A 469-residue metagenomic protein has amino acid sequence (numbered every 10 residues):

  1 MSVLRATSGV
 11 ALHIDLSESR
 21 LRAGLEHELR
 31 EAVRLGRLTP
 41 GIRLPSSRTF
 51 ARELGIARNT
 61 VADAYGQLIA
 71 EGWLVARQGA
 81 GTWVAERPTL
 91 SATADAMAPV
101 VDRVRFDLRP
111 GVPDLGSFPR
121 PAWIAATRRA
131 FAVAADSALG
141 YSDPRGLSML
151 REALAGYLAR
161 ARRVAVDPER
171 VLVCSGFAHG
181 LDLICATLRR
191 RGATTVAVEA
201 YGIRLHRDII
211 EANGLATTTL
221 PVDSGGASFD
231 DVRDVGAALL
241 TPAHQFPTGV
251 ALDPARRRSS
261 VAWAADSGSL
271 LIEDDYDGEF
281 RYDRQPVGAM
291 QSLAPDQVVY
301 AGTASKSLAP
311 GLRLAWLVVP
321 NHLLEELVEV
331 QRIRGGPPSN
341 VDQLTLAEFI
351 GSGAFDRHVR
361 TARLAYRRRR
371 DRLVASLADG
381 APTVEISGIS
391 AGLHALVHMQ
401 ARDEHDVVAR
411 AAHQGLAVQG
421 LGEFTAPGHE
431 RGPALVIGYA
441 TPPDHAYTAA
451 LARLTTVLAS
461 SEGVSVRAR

Functional and structural regions predicted by a protein language model:
M1-R129, A134, L139, V328 (+12 more regions): N-terminal basic, amphipathic alpha-helical segments
G79, S292-E326, P337-V341: Active-site PLP attachment segment
P110, L154, W316, L344-G351: Helix-loop "lid/cap" segments that line or gate small-molecule binding pockets
G111-P113, P242-F246, K306, P442: Short glycine-rich anion-binding loops that position phosphate/pyrophosphate groups of nucleotides and phosphorylated
S137-S267, E279-R281, Q285-L293, Q297-V299 (+2 more regions): Conserved core of the PLP fold type I
V196-V198, I272, Q419: Short hydrophobic beta-strand element within catalytic cores of glycosyltransferases and related nucleotide-activated
D223-S228, V232, V250, P254-R257 (+13 more regions): Hydrophobic multi-pass inner-membrane translocation pores used for secretion and envelope-lipid/glycan export
